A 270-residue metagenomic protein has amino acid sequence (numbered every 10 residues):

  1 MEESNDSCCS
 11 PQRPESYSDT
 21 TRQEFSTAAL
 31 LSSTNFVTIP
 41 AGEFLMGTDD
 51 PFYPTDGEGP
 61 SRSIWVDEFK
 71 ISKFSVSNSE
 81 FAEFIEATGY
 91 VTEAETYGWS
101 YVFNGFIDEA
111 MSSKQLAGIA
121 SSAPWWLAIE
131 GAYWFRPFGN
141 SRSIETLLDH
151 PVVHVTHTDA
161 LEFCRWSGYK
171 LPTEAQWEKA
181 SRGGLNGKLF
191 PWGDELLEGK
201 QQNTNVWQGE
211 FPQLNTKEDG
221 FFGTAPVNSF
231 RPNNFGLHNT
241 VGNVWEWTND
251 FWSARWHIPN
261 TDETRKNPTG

Functional and structural regions predicted by a protein language model:
M1-S141, T158, G183-N186: Short, compositionally biased
I39, L45, D49-D50, T96-G270: Functional-site microenvironments in short loops/helix caps that host divalent-cation chemistry
